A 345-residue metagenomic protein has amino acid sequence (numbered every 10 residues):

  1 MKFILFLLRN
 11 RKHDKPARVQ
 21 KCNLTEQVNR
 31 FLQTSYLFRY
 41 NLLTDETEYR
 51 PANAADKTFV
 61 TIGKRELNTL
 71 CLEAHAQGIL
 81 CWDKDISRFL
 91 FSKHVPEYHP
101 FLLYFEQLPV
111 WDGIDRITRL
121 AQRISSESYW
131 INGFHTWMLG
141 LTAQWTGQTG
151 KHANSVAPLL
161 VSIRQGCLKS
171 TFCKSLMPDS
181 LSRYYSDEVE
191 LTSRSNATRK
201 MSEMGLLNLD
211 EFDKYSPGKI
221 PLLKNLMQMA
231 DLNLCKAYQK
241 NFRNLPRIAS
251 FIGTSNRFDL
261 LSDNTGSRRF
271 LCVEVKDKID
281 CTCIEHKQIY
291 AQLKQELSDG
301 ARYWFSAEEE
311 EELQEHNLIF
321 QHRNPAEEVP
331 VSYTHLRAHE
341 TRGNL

Functional and structural regions predicted by a protein language model:
M1-I114, S125-N132: N-terminal nucleic-acid engagement/recognition segments and initiation subdomains in replication, restriction
F89-S202: P-loop NTPase catalytic core of nucleic-acid-dependent motor ATPases
K200-M201, K236-T254: AAA+/SF3 P-loop NTPase mechanochemical coupling elements
L206-M227, D263-G266: Conserved AAA+/SF3 P-loop NTPase catalytic/coupling segment centered on the Walker-B
E211, A249, G253-F258, V275-K276: A short beta-strand-to-loop transition that corresponds to the Sensor-1 phosphate-sensing loop of AAA+ P-loop ATPases
P221-K240: Conserved catalytic/switch belt of AAA+ P-loop NTPases
S262-I279: A short helix-turn-beta junction within AAA+ P-loop NTPase domains corresponding to the substrate/partner-engaging
T334-G343: Conserved small/polar residues in nucleotide/adenosyl-binding loops
